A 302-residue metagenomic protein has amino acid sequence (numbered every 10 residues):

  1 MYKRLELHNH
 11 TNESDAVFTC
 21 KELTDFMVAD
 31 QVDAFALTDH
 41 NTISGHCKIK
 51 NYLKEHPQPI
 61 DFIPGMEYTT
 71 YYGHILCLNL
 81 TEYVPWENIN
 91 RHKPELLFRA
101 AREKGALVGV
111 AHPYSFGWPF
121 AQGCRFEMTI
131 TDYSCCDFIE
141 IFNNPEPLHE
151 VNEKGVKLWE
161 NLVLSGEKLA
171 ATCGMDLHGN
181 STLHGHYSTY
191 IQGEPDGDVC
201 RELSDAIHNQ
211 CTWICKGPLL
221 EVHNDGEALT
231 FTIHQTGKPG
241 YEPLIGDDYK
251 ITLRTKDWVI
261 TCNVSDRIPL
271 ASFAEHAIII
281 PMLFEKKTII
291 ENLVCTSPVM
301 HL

Functional and structural regions predicted by a protein language model:
M1-L107, A111, I141-L158, I290-P298: A metal-dependent hydrolase metal-coordination microenvironment
M1-Y2, C20-L23, G105, G166-A170 (+1 more regions): C-terminal functional module detector
N9-D15, E87-G185, G226-E227, T252 (+1 more regions): Domain-core and long-helix interface of multi-subunit machines
D39, E67, P113, G174-D176 (+1 more regions): Proline- and acidic/polar-enriched loop/turn elements at helix boundaries
T42-I43, F116, V222: Positions that flank functional sites
Y52-E55, N79-T81, F126-T129, Y187-Q192: Short, hinge-like loop/turn segments at secondary-structure boundaries
E55-I63, Y72, E103, Y133-S134 (+4 more regions): Short, well-ordered coil/turn elements that cap or connect secondary structure elements
